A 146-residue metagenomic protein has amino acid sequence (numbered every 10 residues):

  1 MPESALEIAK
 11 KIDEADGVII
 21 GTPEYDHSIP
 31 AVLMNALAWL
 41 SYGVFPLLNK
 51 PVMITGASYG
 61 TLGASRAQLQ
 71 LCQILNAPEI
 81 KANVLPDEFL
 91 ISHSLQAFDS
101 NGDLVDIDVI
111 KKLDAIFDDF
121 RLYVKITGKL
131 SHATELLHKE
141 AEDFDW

Functional and structural regions predicted by a protein language model:
M1, G60, A64, G102 (+1 more regions): Alpha-helix initiation/capping motif
M1-E3, A97-F98: N-terminal beta-loop-helix "entrance" segment that forms/cooperates in small-molecule cofactor or anionic ligand
E3-E79: Helix-loop-strand module that forms the ligand-binding subsite of alpha/beta enzymes
N83-W146: Glycine-rich phosphate/pyrophosphate-binding loop and the adjoining helix
